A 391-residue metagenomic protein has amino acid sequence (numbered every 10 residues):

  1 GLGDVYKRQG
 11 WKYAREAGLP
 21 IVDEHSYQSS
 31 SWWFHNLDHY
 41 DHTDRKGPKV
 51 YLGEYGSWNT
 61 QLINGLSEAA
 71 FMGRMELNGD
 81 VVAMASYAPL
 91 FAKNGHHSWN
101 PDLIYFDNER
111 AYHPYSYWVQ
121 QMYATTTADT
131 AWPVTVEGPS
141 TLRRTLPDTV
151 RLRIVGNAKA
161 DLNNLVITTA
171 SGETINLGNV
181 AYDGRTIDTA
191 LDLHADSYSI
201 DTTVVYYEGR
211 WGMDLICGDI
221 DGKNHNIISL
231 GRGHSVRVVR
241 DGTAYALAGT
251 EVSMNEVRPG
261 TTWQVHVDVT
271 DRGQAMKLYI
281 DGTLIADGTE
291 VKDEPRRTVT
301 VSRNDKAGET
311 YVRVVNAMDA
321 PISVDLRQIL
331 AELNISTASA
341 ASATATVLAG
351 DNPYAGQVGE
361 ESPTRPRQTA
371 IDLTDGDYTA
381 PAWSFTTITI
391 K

Functional and structural regions predicted by a protein language model:
G1-Y6: Short, small-residue-biased leader/transition segments that mark boundaries at the very start of proteins
G10-T126, L330-T337: Catalytic-core region of carbohydrate-active enzymes that cleave or remodel glycosidic bonds
L142-R144, D281-E294: Short, solvent-exposed beta-strand-to-loop segments that form ligand-recognition rims of beta-rich domains
G156, A181-R240: Secretory/extracellular carbohydrate-interaction modules and structurally similar beta-sandwich "look-alikes"
T202, P259-G288: Carbohydrate-binding surfaces in secreted/extracellular proteins
G242-H266: Short, aromatic/His-centered strand-loop micro-motif at the edge of beta-sheets
P295-T337, A345: Carbohydrate-binding surface patches
I335-P381: Acidic, Ser/Thr/Pro-rich beta/coil linker or hinge segments at domain junctions
